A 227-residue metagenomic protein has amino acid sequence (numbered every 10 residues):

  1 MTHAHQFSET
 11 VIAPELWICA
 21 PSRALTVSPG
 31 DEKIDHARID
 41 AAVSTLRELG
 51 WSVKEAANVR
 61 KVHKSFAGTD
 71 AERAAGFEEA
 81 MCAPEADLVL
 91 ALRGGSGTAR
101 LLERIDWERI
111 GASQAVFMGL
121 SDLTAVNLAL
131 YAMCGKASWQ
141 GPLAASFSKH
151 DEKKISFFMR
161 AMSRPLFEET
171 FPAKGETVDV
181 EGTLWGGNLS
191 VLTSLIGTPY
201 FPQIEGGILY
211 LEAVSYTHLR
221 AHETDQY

Functional and structural regions predicted by a protein language model:
M1-E85: ATP/NTP phosphate-donor binding region
A24, R93-S96, V214-S215: Short glycine-rich anion-binding loops that position phosphate/pyrophosphate groups of nucleotides and phosphorylated
L88-A99, L120: N-terminal glycine-rich "phosphate-gripper" loop used for MgATP/nucleotide binding and carboxylate activation
L88-L90, M118, I208-E212: Structural motif
G95-G111: Short Gly/Thr/Asp-enriched flexible loops that form oxyanion-binding sites at enzyme active sites
W107-A129, A137-L143: Short, acidic/small-residue loops that bind anionic groups at enzyme active sites
A137-T193, G197: Conserved anion/nucleotide-ligand pocket segment
T217-T224: Conserved small/polar residues in nucleotide/adenosyl-binding loops
